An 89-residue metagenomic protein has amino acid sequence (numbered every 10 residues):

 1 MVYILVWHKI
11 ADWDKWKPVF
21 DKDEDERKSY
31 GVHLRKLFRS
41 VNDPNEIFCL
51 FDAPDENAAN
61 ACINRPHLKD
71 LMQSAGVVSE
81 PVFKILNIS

Functional and structural regions predicted by a protein language model:
M1-L71, V77-S89: Short S/T/G/P-rich N-terminal loop/turn motif that feeds into the first structured element of a domain
